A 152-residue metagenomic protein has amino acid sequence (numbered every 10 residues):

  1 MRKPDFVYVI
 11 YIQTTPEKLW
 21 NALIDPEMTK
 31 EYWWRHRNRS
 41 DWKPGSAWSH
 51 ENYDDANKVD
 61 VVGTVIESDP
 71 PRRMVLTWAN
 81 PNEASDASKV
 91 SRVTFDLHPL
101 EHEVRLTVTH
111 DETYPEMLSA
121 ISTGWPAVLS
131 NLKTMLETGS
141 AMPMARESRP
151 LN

Functional and structural regions predicted by a protein language model:
M1-P16: Terminal, regulation- and interaction-focused segments at domain boundaries
V7-Y8, E27-D60, P71-R73, M144-N152: Short beta-edge strand/loop motif at the mouth of beta-sheet-based domains
I10, V61-E67, S91-H98: Hydrophobic/aromatic beta-strand elements that line small-molecule binding cavities or substrate pockets in beta-rich
Q13-E31: Amphipathic alpha-helical segments
P16-E17, I66-R73, D96-R105: A short, structured loop/turn motif at beta-sheet edges
L19-W20, T29, W48, V65 (+4 more regions): Hydrophobic pocket/interface hotspot
T77, P81-A127, T134: Beta-strand/loop substructures that line and gate deep hydrophobic ligand-binding cavities in soluble
A127-N131, T138-N152: Structured surface interface patches that mediate subunit assembly and partner/cofactor docking
